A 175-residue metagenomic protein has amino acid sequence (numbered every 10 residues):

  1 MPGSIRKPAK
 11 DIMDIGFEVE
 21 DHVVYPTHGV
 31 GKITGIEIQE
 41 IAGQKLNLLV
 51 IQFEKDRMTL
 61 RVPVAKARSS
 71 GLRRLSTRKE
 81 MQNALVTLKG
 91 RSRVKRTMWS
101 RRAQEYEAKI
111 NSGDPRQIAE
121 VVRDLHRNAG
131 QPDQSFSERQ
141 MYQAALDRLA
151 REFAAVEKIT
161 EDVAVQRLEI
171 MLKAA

Functional and structural regions predicted by a protein language model:
M1-V19: Mixed-charge, Lys/Arg-rich low-complexity intrinsically disordered regions
H28, L46-L48, T59: Broad gene-expression machinery/nucleic-acid interaction feature
G31-I33: Conserved hydrophobic positions within beta-strands
Q39-V50: Short, solvent-exposed secondary-structure boundary/capping segments
V50-Q52, D56-A65: A short macromolecule-binding patch
A65, S69-A175: Charge/polar-rich, low-complexity and marginally structured segments
